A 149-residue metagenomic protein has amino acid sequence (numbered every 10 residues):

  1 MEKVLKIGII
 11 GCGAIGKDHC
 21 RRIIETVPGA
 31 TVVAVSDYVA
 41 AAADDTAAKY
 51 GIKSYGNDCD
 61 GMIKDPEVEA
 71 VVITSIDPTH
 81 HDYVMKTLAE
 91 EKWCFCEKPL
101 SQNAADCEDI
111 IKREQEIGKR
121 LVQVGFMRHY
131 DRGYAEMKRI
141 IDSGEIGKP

Functional and structural regions predicted by a protein language model:
M1-Y50: N-terminal Rossmann-like dinucleotide-binding module
I10, T74, E97, V124-G125: Structural motif
H19, Y50-R113: Beta-loop-alpha module in the N-terminal Rossmann-like domain of NAD(P)-dependent dehydrogenases, especially those
T26-V27, D65-P66, I117: Acidic-histidine catalytic/liganding microenvironments
G29, G51, E67, E145-K148: Glycine-centered tight turns that cap/initiate beta-strands
A30, E69, K92, G118-L121: Short, well-ordered coil/turn segments that N-cap beta-strands
S101-P149: A contiguous active-site-proximal alpha/beta segment in oxidoreductase catalytic domains
